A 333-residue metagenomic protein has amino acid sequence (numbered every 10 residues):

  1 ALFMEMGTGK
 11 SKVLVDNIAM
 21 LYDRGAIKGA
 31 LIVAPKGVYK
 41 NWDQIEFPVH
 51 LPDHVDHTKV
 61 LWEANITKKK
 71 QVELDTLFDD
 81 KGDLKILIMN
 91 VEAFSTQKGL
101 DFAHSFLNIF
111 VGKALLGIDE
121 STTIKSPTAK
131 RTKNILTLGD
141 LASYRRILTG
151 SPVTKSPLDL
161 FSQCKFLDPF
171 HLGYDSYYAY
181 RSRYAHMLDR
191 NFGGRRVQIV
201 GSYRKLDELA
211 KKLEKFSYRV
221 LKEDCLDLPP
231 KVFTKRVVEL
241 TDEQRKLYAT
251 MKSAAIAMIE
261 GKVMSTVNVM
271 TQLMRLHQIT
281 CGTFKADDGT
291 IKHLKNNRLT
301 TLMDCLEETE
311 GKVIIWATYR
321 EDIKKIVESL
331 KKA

Functional and structural regions predicted by a protein language model:
A1-N17: Walker A/P-loop
M6-G7, S143-P157, K165: Conserved helicase ATPase motor motifs in RecA-like P-loop NTPase domains
S11-V13, A26-V49, T154-D159, T318-R320: Conserved Walker A/P-loop ATP-binding site and its immediately adjacent core in helicase/helicase-like ATPase domains
V38-K68, L167-F170: Conserved helix-turn-beta segment of the N-terminal RecA-like "Helicase ATP-binding" lobe in SF1/SF2 helicases
K70-I86, E92-G112: Conserved helix/coil segment N-terminal to the catalytic DExD/H
I88-F94, S105-V111, A129-S143, G173-G311: Inter-lobe coupling linker of SF2 helicases/translocases
D119-E120: Walker B catalytic acidic pair
I314-A333: Conserved helicase motor "Helicase C" RecA-like lobe of SF1/SF2 P-loop NTPases
